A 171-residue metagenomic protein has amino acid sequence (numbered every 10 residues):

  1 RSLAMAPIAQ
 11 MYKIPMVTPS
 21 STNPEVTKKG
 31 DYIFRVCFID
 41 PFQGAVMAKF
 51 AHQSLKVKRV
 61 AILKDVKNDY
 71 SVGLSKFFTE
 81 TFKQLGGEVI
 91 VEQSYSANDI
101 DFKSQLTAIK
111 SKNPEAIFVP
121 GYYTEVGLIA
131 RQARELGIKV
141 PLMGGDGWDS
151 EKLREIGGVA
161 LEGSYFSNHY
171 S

Functional and structural regions predicted by a protein language model:
R1-T27, V36, Y95-F102, Y122-G127 (+1 more regions): Beta-alpha junction/loop-to-helix N-cap segments that form part of ligand/metal-binding clefts
S2-M5, G44, S71, V126-L128 (+1 more regions): Short, well-ordered alpha-helical microsegments
M11-M16, K29-Y32, L55-R59, Q84-I90 (+3 more regions): Loop/turn elements at helix/coil->beta-strand transitions in domains of secreted/extracellular proteins
I14-H52, G163-N168: Extracellular glycoside hydrolase catalytic/binding regions
P15-P19, A61-K64, N113-Y123, I129 (+1 more regions): Periplasmic-binding protein-like
Y32-A97, A116: An alpha-beta-alpha
F50-Q53, I100-P114: Short, well-structured alpha-helical segments in soluble
A130-S171: Extracellular/periplasmic periplasmic-binding protein-like sensory domains
